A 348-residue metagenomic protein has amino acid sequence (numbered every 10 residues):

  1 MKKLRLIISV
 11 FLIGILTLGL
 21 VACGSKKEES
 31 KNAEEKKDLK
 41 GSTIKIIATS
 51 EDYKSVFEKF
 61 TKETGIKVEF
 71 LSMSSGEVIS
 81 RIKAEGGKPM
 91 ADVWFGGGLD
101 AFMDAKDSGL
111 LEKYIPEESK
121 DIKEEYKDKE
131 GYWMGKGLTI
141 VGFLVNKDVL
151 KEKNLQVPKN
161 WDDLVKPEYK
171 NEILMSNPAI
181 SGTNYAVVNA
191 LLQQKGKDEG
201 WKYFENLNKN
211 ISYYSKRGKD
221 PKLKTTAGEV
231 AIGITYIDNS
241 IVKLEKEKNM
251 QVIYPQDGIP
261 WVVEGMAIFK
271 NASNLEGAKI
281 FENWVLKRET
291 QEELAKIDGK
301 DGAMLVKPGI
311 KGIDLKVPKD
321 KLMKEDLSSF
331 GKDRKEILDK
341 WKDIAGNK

Functional and structural regions predicted by a protein language model:
M1-I44, K348: Short, low-complexity disordered leader/linker segments with a strong preference for bacterial N-terminal type II
E35-D104: Early extracytoplasmic/lumenal segment of secretory-pathway proteins
S50-K54, G76-E77, P89-E229: Extracytoplasmic ligand-binding site segments that recognize negatively charged/polar headgroups
D100-D104, T226, A231-N249, D298: A ligand-binding cleft/hinge motif common to bilobed small-molecule-binding domains
T139, Y203-N208, Y214, K246-K270: Periplasmic-binding protein-like
L144-V149, V262-N274, V285, E293-K296: A bilobed periplasmic-binding-protein/Venus flytrap-type ligand-binding module shared by bacterial periplasmic
E168-S176, V285-G309: Periplasmic-binding protein-like
K311-K348: Extracellular/periplasmic bilobal clamshell ligand-binding domains
